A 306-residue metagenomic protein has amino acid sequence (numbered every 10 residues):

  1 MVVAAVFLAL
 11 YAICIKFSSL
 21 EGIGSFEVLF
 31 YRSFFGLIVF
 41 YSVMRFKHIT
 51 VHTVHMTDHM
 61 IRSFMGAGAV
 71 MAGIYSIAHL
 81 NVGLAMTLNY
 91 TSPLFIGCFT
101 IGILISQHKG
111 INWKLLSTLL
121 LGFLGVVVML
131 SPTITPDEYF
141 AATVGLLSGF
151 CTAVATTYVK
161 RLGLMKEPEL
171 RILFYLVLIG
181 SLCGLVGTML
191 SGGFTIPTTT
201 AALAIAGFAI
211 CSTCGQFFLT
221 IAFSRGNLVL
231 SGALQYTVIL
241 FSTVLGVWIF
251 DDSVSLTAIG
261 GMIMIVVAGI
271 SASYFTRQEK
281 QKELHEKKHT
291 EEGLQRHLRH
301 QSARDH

Functional and structural regions predicted by a protein language model:
M1, V54-F64, G110-F123, A141-L146 (+2 more regions): Cytoplasmic-side transmembrane-helix entry/capping segments in multi-pass membrane proteins
M1-A4, H48-I74, F140-S148, T188 (+1 more regions): Loop-to-transmembrane-helix transition segments
K16, F40, T133-G192, L284-H306: Transmembrane alpha-helical segments that form core, pore/gating elements of small-molecule transporters/exporters
E21-G68, I96-F99, C151-A155, F174-S191: Transmembrane alpha-helices of multi-pass small-molecule transport proteins
Y75-A78, S92-L116, L240-I259: C-terminal transmembrane-helix exit sites in multi-pass transporters
A85-T91, E167-I179, Q216-W248: Helix-helix packing/entry segments at the starts of transmembrane helices
F99, I111-S131, T257-T276: Hydrophobic transmembrane alpha-helices of multi-pass small-molecule transport proteins
Q107, Y236-H306: C-terminal-most transmembrane helix of multi-pass membrane proteins
